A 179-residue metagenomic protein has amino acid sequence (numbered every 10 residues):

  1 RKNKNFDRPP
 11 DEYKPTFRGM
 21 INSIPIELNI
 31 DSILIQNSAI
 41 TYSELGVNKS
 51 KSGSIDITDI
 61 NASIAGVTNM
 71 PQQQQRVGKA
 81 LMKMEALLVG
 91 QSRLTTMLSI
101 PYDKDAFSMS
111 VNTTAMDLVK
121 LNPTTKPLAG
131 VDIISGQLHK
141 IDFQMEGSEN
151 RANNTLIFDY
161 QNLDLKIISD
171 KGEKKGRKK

Functional and structural regions predicted by a protein language model:
R1-I40, V111-E146: Extended amphipathic, helix-rich lipid-handling scaffolds
N3, N48, S169-K171: Outer-membrane beta-barrel translocator domains and adjoining extracellular loop/strand segments of Gram-negative
P10-S108: Elongated, acidic membrane-bridging lipid-handling scaffolds and related periplasm/extracellular "bridge/tunnel" systems
A39, D59, A115, Y160-N162: Transmembrane beta-strands of outer-membrane beta-barrel pores
T41-S43, P71, L118, G130 (+1 more regions): Short beta-strands and strand-coil junctions in structured, solvent-facing domains, enriched
K51, D103-K104, M116-V119, N162-L165: A short local loop/turn or secondary-structure capping micro-motif enriched for an aromatic residue
L88-T96, D117-V119, D164-I167: Short, surface-exposed beta-strand/loop "edge" segments at domain boundaries and coil↔beta transitions
S99-P101, N112, A129-K179: Extended terminal
